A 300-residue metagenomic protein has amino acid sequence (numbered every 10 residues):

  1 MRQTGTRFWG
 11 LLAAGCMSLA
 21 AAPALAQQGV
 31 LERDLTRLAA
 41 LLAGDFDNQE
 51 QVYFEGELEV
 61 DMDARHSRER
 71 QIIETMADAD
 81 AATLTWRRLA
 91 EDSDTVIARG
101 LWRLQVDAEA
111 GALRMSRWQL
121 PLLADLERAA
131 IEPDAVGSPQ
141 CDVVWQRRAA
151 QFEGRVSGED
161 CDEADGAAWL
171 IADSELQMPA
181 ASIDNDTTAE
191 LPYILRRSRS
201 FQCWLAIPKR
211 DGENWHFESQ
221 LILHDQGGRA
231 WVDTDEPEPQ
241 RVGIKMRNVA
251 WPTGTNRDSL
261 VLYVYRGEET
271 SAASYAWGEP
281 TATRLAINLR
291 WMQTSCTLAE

Functional and structural regions predicted by a protein language model:
M1-L12: Bacterial N-terminal signal peptides that target proteins for export
A21-P23: N-terminal signal peptide c-region/cleavage motif recognized by signal peptidases
L31: Catalytic cores of extracellular degradative/oxidative enzymes
L35-E59, T83-E300: Calycin-type beta-barrel ligand-binding domains and close structural analogs
F54-D80: N-terminal, post-signal-peptide region of Sec/Tat-exported proteins
